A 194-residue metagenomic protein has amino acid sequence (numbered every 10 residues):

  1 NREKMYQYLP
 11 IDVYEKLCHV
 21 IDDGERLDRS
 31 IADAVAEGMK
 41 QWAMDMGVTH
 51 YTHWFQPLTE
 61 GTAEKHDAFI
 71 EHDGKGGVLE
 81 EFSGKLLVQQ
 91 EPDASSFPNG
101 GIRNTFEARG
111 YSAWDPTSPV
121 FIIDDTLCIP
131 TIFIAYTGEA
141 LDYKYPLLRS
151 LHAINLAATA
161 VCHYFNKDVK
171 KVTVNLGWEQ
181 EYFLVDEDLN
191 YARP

Functional and structural regions predicted by a protein language model:
N1-K4, D23, V35, G138 (+2 more regions): Generic preference for well-ordered secondary structure
N1-Y6, L156, A160: Flexible inter-domain linker/hinge segments
R2, Y6-P10, A32, K144-L147 (+2 more regions): Short capping loops/turns at secondary-structure boundaries
E3-G84, V88-T105: Histidine/acidic residue-rich metal-binding segments in metalloenzymes
A108-P194: Glycine-rich, acidic/polar active-site loops that bind/position phosphate-bearing ligands
